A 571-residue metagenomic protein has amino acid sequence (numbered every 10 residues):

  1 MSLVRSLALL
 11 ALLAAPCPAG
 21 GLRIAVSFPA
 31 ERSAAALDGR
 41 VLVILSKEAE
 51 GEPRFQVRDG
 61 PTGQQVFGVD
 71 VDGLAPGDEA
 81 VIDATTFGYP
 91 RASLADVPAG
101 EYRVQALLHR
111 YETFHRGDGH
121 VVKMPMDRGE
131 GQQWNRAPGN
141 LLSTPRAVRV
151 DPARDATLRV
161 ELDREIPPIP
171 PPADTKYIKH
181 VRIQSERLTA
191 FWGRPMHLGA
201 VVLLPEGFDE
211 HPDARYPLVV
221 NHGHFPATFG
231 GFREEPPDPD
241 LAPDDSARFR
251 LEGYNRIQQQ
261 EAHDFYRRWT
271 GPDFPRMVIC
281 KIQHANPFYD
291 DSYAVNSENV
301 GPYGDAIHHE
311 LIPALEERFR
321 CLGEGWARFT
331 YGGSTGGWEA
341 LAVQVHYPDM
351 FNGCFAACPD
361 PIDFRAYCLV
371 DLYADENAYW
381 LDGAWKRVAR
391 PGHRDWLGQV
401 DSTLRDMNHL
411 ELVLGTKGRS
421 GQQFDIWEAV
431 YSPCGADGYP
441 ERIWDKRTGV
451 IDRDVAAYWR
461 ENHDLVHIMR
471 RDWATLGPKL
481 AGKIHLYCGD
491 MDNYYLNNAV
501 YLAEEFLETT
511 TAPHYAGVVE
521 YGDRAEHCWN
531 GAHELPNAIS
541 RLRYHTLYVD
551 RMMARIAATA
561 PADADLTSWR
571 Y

Functional and structural regions predicted by a protein language model:
M1-L3: N-terminal secretory signal peptides that target proteins for export/translocation
S6-A15: Bacterial N-terminal signal peptides
A15-G21: Sec/Tat signal peptide C-region and signal peptidase I cleavage site
L22, G39-V41, G51: Short beta-strand/loop motifs in extracellular/secreted proteins, especially within beta-sandwich accessory domains
L22-A30: A short, amphipathic beta-strand motif
E31-A35, L94: Short secondary-structure boundary/capping segments within folded domains
A34-K47: Short, ordered, surface-exposed loop/turn motifs in non-cytosolic proteins
S46-Y571: Non-catalytic cap/lid and distal C-terminal segments of serine-dependent acyl enzymes
